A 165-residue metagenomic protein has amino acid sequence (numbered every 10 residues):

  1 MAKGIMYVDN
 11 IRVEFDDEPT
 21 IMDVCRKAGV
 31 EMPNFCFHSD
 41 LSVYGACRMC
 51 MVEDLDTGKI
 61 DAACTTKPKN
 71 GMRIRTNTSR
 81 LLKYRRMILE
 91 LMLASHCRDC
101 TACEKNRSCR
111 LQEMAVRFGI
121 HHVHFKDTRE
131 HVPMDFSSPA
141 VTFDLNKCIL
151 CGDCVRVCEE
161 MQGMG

Functional and structural regions predicted by a protein language model:
A2-M6: Short structural boundary motif marking the start of a folded domain
Y7-D9, A28-N34, R80-R86, D135: Short Cys/His-rich Zn2+-coordinating modules
Y7-I11, L55-D56: Short strand-turn-strand beta-turns centered on an Asx-Gly dipeptide
I11-P19: Short, contiguous acidic and Ser/Thr-rich linear segments
V13, S42, R80: Glycine-/small-residue-rich active-site loops that bind phosphorylated ligands and cofactors
P19-T20, I149: A generic structural signal for alpha-helix starts
I21-L55: A basic, amphipathic helix-loop patch mediating RNA/tRNA/ribosome contacts
R48-V52, D56-G165: Fe-S ferredoxin-like electron-transfer domains and their immediately adjacent linker/connector regions across
